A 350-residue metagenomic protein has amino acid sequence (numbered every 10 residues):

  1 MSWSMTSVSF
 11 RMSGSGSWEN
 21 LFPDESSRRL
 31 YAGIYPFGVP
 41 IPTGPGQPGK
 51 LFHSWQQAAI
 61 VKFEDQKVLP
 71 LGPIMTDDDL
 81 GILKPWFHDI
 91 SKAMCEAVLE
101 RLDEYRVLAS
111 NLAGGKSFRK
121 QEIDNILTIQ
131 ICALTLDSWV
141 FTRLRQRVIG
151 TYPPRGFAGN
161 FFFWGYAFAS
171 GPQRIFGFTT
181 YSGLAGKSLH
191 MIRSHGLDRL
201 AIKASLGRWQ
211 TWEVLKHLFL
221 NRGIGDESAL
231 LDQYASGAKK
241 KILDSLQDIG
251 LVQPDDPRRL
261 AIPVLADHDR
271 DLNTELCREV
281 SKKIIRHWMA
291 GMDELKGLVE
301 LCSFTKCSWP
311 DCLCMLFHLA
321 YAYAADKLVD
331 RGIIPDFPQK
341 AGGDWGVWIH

Functional and structural regions predicted by a protein language model:
M1-S17, K62-E64, L69-P70: N-terminal leader segment of winged-helix/HTH proteins
S13-Q47, V98, T180-K240: Short amphipathic alpha-helical interface segments
N20-R28, Q66-G81: Basic, glycine-/proline-tolerant helical and adjacent loop/strand elements that line or dock onto nucleic-acid
I41-F63, Q233-I249: Short amphipathic alpha-helical interaction segments
F63-L69, I74, P254-A261: Short, Lys/Arg-rich nucleic-acid/phosphate-binding segment
P70-A109, V264-K296: Short, amphipathic alpha-helical interaction segments positioned at domain boundaries
K84-S188: Extended alpha-helical scaffolding regions
L112-I129, L136, L246-G250, T274-H350: Phosphate/adenylate-binding glycine loop and adjacent helical scaffold
